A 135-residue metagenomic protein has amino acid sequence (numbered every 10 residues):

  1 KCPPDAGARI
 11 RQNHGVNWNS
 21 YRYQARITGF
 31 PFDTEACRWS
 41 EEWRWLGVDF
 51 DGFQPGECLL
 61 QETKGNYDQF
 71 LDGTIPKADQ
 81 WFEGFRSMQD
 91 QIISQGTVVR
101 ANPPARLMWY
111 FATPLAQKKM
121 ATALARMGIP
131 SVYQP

Functional and structural regions predicted by a protein language model:
K1, K64, K77, K118-K119: Context-gated lysine
K1-D49, Q54-P55: Acidic-basic catalytic patches of nuclease active cores, encompassing PD-(D/E)XK and other metal-cofactor nuclease
C2, R9, R86-P135: Active-site or metal-binding loop neighborhoods of secreted/extracellular toxin and effector enzymes
Y21-Y23, Y67, Y110, Y133: Sequence-level detector for tyrosine residue identity
S40, E83, M108: Conserved aromatic-histidine-acidic binding/catalytic patches
F50-Q54, C58-G73, Q95: Conserved catalytic cores of phosphodiester-cleaving nucleases, focusing on short active-site segments
E57-L59, W81, I129, Y133-P135: Charge-dense, intrinsically disordered terminal/linker segments
N66-R86: A solvent-exposed, charged loop/short amphipathic helix patch at secondary-structure junctions
